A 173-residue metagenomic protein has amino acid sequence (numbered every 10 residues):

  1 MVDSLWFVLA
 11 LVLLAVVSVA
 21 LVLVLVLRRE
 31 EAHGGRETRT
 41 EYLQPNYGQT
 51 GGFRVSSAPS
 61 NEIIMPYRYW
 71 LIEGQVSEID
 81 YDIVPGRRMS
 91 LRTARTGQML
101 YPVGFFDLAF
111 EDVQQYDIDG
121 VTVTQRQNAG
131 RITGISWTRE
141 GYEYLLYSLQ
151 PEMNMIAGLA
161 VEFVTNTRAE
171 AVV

Functional and structural regions predicted by a protein language model:
M1-V12: Feature marks short, highly hydrophobic, charge-poor N-terminal signal-anchor/signal peptide-like helices that anchor
L11-L21: Core hydrophobic alpha-helical transmembrane segments of single-pass membrane proteins
L21-R29: Juxtamembrane cytosolic interface motif at the C-terminal end of transmembrane helices
A32-G134, T138-R139: Short, solvent-exposed recognition patches
E140-Y142, Y147-V173: Surface-exposed amphipathic alpha-helical segments
